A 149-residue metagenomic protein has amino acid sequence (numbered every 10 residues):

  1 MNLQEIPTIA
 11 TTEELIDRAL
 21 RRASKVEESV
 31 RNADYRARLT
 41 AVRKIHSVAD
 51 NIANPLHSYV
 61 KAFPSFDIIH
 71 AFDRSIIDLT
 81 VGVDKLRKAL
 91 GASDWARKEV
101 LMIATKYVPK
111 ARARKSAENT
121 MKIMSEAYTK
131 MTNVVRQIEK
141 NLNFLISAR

Functional and structural regions predicted by a protein language model:
M1-V100: N-terminal accessory targeting/assembly segments
L90-S147: Charged, amphipathic alpha-helical linker segments immediately N-terminal to NTP-binding catalytic cores
